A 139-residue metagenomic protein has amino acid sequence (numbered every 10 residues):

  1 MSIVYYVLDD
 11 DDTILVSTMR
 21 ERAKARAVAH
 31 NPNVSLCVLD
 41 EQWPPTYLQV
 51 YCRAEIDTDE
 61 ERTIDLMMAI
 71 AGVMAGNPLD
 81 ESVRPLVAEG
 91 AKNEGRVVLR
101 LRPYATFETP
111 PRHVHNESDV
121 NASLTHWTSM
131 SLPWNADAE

Functional and structural regions predicted by a protein language model:
M1-R20, V28, V34-L39, Y47-V50: Short beta-strand segments
A29-H30, K92: Alpha-helix boundary recognition
N31-P32, A105: Generic short alpha-helical hydrophobic face used as a protein-protein interaction/packing hotspot
W43: AMP-binding (ANL) adenylation modules
Y47-E139: Charged, gly/pro-rich active-site loop segments
